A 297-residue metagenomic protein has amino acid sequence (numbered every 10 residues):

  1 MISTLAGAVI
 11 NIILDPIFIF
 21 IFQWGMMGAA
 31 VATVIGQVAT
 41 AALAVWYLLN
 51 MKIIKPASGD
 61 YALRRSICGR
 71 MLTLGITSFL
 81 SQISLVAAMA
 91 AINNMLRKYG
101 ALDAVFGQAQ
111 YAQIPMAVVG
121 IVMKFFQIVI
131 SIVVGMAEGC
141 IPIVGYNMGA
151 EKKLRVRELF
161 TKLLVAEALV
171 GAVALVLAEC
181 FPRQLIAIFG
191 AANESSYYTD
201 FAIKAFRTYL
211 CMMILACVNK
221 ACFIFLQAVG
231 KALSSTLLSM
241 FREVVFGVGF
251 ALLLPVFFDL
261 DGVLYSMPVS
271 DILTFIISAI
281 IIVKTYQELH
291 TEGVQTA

Functional and structural regions predicted by a protein language model:
M1-I13, M27, V31-V34, M136 (+5 more regions): Alpha-helical transmembrane segments of multi-pass membrane transporters/permeases
M1-L5, L43-W46, L63-A91, L96 (+4 more regions): Hydrophobic faces of transmembrane alpha-helices in multi-pass small-molecule transporters and flippases across diverse
T4, T33, Q37-T40, S78-V86 (+6 more regions): Membrane-embedded alpha-helical bundles that form the substrate/pore pathway in multi-pass transport systems
A8, G25, A29, C68-R70 (+11 more regions): Hydrophobic alpha-helical transmembrane segments of integral membrane proteins, especially multi-pass transporters
V9-I17, V45, A90, N94-M95 (+4 more regions): Alpha-helical transmembrane segments of multipass membrane proteins
I17-W24, V86-I121, I128, Y146 (+2 more regions): Helix-terminus/linker motif at the lipid-water interface of multi-pass membrane proteins
I21-I76, V144-C211, L254-A297: Short alpha-helical transmembrane segments in multi-pass integral membrane proteins
M116-V176, C180-P182, A216-L238: Small-residue-rich hydrophobic transmembrane alpha-helices
